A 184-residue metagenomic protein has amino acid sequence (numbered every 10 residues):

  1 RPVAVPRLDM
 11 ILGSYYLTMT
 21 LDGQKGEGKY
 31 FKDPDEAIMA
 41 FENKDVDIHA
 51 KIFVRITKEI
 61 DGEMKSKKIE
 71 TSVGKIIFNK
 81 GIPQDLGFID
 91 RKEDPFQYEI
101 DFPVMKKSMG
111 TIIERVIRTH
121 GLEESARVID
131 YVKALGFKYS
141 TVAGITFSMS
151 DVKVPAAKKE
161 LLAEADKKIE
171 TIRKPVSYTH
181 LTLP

Functional and structural regions predicted by a protein language model:
R1-S177: Feature marking long nucleic-acid-engaging regions of large polymerase/nuclease enzymes
T179-P184: Conserved small/polar residues in nucleotide/adenosyl-binding loops
